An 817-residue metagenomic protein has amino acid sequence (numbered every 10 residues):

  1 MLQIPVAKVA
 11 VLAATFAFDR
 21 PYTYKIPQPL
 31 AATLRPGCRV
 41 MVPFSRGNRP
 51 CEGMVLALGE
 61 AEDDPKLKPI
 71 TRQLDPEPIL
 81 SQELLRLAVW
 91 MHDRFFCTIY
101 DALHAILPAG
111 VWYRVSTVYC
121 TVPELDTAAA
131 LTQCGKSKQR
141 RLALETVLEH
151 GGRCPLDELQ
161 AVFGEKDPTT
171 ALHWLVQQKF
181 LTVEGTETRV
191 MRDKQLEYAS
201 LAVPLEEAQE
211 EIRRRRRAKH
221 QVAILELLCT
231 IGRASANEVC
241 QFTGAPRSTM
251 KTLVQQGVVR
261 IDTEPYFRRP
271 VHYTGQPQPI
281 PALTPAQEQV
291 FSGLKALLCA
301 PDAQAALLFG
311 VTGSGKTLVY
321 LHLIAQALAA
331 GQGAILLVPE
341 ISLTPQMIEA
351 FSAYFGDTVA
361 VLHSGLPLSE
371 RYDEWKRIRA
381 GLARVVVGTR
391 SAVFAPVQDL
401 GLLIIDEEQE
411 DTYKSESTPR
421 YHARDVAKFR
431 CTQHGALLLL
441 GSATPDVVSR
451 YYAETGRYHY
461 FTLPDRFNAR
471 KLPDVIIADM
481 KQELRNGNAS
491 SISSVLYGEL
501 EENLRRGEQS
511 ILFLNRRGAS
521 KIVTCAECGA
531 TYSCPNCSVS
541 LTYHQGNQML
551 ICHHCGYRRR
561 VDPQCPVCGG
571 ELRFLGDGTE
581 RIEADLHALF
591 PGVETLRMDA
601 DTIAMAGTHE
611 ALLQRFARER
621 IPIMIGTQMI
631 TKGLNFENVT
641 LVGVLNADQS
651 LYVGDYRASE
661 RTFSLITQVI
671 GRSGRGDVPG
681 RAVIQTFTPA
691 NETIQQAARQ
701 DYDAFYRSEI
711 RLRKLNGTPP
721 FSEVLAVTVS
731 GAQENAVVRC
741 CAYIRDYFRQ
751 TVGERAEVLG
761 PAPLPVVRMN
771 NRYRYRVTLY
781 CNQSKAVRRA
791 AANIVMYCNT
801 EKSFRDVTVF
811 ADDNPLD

Functional and structural regions predicted by a protein language model:
M1-S442, E454-R470, Y780, R788-A792 (+1 more regions): Accessory, non-ATPase domains that flank or precede helicase/AAA+ motor cores in DNA-metabolism machines
P5-A7, E197, E723-L725, Y773-Y775: Short beta-strand micro-motifs in enzyme catalytic cores
V147, F163, L586, V669-S673 (+2 more regions): Hydrophobic, Leu/Ile/Phe/Ala-enriched alpha-helical segments that form helix-helix packing faces
G275-S292, P301-V738, E754, P765-V767 (+3 more regions): Inter-lobe coupling/hinge segments of SF2-like helicase ATPases
L596, V752-L764, R805-D813: Short beta-strand elements
N735-Q750: Extracytoplasmic/periplasmic
Y747-K785, A790-I794: C-terminal structured "cap/appendage" subdomains that terminate the fold
